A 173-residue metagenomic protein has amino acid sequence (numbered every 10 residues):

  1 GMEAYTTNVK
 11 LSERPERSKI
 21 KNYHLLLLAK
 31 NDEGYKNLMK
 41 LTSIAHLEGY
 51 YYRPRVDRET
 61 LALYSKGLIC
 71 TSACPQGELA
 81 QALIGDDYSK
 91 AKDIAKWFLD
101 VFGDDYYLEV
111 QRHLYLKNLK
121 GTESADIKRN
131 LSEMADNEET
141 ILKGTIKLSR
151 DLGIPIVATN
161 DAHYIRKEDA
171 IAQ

Functional and structural regions predicted by a protein language model:
G1-Q173: Phosphodiester-processing cores and adjacent nucleic acid-binding clamps
